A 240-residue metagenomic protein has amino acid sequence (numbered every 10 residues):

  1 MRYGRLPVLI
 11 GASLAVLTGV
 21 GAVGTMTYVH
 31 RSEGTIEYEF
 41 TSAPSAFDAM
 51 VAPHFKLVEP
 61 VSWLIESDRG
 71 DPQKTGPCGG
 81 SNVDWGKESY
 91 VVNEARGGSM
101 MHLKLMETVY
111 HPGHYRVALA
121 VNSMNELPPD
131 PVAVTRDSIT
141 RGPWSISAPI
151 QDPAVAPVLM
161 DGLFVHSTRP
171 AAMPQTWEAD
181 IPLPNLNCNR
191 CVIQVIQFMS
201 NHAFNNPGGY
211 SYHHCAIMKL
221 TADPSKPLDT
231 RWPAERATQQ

Functional and structural regions predicted by a protein language model:
M1-Y3: N-terminal secretory signal peptides that target proteins for export/translocation
R5-A22: Cleavable N-terminal signal peptides of Sec/SRP-targeted secreted and luminal proteins
G21-Q240: Structured recognition/catalytic domains enriched at protein termini, typified by the LPMO catalytic fold at the mature
